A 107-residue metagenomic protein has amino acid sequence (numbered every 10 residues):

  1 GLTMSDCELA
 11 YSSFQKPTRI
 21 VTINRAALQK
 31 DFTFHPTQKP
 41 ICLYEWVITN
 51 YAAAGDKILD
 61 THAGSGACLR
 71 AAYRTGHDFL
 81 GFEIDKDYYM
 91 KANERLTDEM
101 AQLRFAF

Functional and structural regions predicted by a protein language model:
G1-F107: Class I S-adenosyl-L-methionine
